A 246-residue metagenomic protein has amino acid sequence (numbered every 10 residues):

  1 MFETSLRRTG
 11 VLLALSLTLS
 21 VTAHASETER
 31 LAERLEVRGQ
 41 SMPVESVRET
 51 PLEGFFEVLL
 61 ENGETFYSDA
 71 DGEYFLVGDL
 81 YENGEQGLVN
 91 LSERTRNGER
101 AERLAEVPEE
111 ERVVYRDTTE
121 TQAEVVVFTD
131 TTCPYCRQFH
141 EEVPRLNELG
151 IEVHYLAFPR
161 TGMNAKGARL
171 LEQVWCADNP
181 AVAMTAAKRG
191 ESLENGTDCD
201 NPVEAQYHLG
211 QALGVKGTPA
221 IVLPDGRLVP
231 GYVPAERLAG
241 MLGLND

Functional and structural regions predicted by a protein language model:
F2-V11: Bacterial N-terminal signal peptides that target proteins for export
G10-S20: Bacterial N-terminal signal peptides
H24-P43: Short, non-transmembrane alpha-helical segments in secretory-pathway proteins
V44-S46, F55-L60, E64-Y67, D71-L88 (+1 more regions): Thiol/selenol-based redox catalytic cores and closely related redox-interacting motifs
L80-A123: N-proximal helix/coil linker or "cap" segments that precede and/or mark the start of modular domains
R116-P134, E152-V153: Short active-site neighborhood of thiol/selenol oxidoreductases, capturing the structured segment around
T129, C136-L149: Typically the conserved alpha-helix immediately C-terminal to a functionally engaged Cys/Sec in thioredoxin-like
C133-C136, C199: Short cysteine clusters
